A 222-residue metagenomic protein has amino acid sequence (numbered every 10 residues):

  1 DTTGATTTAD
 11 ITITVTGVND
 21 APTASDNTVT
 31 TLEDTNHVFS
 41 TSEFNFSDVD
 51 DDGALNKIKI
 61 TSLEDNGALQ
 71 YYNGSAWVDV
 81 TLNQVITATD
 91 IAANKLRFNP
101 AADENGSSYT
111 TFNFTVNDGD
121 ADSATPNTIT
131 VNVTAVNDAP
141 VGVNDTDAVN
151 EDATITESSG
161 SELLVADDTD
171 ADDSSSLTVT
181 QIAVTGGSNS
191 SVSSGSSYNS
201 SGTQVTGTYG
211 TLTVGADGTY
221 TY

Functional and structural regions predicted by a protein language model:
T2-N83, A101-S108, D120-T125, V131-T221: Acidic/polar, solvent-exposed loop/turn segments
D90-K95, T219: Aromatic sugar-binding surface patches on proteins that engage polysaccharides or sugar-phosphate polymers
I91-A93, S107-T111: Extracellular Ig-like/FN3 beta-sandwich strand-entry sites
R97-N99, N113-N117: Extracellular recognition modules
